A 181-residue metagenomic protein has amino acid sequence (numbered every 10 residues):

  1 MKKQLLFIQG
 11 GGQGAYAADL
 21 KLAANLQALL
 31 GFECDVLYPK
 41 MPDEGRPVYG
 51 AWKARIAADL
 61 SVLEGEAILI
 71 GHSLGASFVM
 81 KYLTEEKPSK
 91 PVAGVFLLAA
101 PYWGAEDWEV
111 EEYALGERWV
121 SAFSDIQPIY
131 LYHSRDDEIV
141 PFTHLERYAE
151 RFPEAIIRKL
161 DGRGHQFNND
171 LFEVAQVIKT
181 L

Functional and structural regions predicted by a protein language model:
K2-L63: Active-site catalytic motif of lipid deacylating hydrolases and related acyltransferases
P47-Y49, R163-A175: Catalytic histidine-centered segment of alpha/beta-hydrolase-like enzymes
D59-L63, D170-L181: Catalytic active-site module of serine/aspartate enzymes centered on a nucleophile-bearing elbow/loop
L69-I70, V95: Conserved alpha/beta-hydrolase fold motif
I70-V79: Gly/Ala-rich beta-loop-alpha elbow adjacent to hydrolase catalytic centers
S89-W103: A conserved short beta-strand
D125, Y130-H133, D137: Short beta-strand/loop motif that positions the catalytic acidic residue of the alpha/beta-hydrolase fold
E138-H144: Conserved alpha/beta-hydrolase "acid-adjacent" motif
